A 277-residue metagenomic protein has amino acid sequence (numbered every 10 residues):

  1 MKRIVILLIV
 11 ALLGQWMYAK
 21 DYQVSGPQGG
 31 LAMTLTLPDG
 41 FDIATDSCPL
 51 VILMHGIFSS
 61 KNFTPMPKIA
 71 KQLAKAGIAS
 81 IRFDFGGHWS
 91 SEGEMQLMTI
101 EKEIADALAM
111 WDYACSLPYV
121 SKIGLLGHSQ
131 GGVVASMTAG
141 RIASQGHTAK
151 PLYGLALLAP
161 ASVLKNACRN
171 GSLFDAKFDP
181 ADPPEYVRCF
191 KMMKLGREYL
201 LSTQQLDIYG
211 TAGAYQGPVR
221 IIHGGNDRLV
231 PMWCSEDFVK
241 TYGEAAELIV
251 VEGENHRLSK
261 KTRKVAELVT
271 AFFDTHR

Functional and structural regions predicted by a protein language model:
Y18-A44: N-terminal cap/lid segment of alpha/beta-hydrolase-fold proteins
L31, V133, T138-G140, T148-D237 (+2 more regions): The alpha/beta-hydrolase serine catalytic core
D46-G56: Short beta-strand element of the alpha/beta-hydrolase
H55, G127-G132, G224: Conserved alpha/beta-hydrolase "nucleophile elbow" surrounding the catalytic nucleophile
F58-A70, F85, W233: The serine-hydrolase catalytic nucleophile loop
K61-N62, H88-P118: Catalytic nucleophile-loop/oxyanion-hole region of alpha/beta-hydrolase and closely related hydrolase-like folds
A70-E92: Conserved alpha/beta-hydrolase
P118-S129: Alpha/beta-hydrolase fold nucleophile elbow
